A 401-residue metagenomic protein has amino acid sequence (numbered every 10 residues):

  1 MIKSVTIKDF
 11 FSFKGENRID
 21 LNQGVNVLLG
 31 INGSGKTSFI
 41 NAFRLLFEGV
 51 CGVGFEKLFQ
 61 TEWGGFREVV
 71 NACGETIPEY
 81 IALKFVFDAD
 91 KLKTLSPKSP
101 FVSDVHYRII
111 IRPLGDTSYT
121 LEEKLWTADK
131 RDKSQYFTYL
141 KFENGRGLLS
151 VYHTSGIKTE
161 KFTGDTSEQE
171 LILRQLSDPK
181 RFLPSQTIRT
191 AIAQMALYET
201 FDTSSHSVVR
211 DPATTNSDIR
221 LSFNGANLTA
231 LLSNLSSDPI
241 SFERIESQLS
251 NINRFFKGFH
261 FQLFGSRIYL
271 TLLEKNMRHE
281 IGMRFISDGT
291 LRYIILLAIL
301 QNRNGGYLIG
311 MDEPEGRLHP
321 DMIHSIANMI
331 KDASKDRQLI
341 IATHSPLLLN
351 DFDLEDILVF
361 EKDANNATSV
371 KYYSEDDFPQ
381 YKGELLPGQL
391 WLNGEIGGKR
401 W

Functional and structural regions predicted by a protein language model:
M1-G15: N-terminal pre-Walker A segment at the start of P-loop NTPase domains
N17-Q23, N302-R303: Phosphate-binding P-loop
Q23-G64, N224, Y293-L297, A342-S345: Phosphate-binding glycine-rich loops of NTP-binding sites
N41-S118: Conserved P-loop NTP-binding catalytic core
T94-S247: Electropositive, glycine-dotted interaction segments that contact anionic polymers or phosphate-rich ligands
N227, I240, S247-Q301, L308-D321: Conserved ABC ATPase signature
H319-H324, L354: Short alpha-helix of the ABC ATPase nucleotide-binding domain corresponding to the H-loop/switch region
A327-W401: C-terminal lobe/lid and adjacent interdomain/linker elements of RecA-like ASCE P-loop ATPase modules
